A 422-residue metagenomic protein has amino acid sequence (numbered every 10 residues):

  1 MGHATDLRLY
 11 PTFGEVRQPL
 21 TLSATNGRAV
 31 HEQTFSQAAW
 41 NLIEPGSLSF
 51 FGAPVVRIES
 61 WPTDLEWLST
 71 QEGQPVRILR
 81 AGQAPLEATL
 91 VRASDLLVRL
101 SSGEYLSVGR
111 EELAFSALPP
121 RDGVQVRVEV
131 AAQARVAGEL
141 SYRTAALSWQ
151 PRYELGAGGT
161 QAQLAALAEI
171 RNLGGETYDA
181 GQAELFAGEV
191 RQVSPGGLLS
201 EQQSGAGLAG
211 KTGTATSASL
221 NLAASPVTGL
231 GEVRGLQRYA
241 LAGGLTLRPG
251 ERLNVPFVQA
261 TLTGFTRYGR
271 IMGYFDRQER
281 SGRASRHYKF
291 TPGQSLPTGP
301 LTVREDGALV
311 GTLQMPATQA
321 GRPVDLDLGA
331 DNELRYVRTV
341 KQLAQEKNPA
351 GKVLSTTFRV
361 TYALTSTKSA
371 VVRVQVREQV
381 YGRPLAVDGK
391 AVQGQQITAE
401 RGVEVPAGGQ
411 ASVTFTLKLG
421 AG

Functional and structural regions predicted by a protein language model:
M1-G422: Long, intrinsically disordered, low-complexity accessory segments associated with secretion and vesicular trafficking
